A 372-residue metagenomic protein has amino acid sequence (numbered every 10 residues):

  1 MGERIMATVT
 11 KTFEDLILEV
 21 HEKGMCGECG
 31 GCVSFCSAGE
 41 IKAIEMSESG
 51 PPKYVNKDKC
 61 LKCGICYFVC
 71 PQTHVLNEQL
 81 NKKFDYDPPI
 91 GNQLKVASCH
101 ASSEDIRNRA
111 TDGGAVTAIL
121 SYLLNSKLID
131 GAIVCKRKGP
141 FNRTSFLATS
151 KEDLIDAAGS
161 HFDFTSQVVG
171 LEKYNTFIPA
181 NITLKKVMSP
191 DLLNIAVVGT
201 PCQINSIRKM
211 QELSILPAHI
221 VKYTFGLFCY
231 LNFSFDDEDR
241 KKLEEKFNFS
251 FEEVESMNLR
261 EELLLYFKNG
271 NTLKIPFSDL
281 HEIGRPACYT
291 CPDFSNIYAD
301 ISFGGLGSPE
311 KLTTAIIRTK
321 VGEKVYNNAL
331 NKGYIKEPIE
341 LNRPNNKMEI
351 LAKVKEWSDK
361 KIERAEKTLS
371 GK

Functional and structural regions predicted by a protein language model:
G2-G39, E244-E261: A broadly conserved sequence feature marking short terminus-proximal activation segments in nucleic acid-centric
R4, Q79-K372: Iron-sulfur-associated redox domains of electron-transfer enzymes in respiratory and anaerobic energy metabolism
T8-V9, G31-P51, I65-K83, N296 (+1 more regions): Iron-sulfur cluster-binding cysteine motifs and their immediate structural context in ferredoxin-like electron-transfer
V9-F13, M46, S98-H100: A short alpha-helix capping/helix-coil boundary motif
K11-K23, E48, Y54-K57, N271-L280: Short, intrinsically disordered, charge-biased short linear motifs at domain edges
L18-G39, K53-T73, A110-A115, C202 (+1 more regions): Cysteine-centered iron-sulfur cluster-binding motifs in ferredoxin-type domains/subunits of redox enzymes
V20-K42, N81-C99: Short N-terminal secondary-structure initiator segments
C29, E45-M46, M188, P217: Generic structural signal for beta-strand residues in well-ordered domains
